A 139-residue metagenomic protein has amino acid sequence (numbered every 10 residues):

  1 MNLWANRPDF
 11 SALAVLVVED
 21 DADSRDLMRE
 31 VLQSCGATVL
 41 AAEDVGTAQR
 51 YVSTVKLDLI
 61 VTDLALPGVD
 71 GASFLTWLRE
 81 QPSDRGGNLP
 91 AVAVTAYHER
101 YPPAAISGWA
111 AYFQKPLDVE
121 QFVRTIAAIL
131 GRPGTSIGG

Functional and structural regions predicted by a protein language model:
M1-L16, A22, R85, D118-G139: Non-catalytic signal-transmission and effector/linker regions of two-component phosphorelay proteins
E19-D20, A96: Acidic di-acidic motifs
D26-S34: Charged docking surfaces used in two-component/phosphorelay signaling
A41-L59: Acidic, metal-coordinating helix/loop segments flanking the phosphotransfer/catalytic sites of two-component signaling
R50, A72-G86: Short amphipathic alpha-helix used as the core "switch/output" element in two-component signaling
D63: Active-site residues of response regulator receiver
P67: The feature encodes the CheY-like receiver
S73, L89, A96-Q114, E120 (+1 more regions): Alpha4 helix (beta4-alpha4-beta5 surface) of REC/receiver domains from two-component response regulators
